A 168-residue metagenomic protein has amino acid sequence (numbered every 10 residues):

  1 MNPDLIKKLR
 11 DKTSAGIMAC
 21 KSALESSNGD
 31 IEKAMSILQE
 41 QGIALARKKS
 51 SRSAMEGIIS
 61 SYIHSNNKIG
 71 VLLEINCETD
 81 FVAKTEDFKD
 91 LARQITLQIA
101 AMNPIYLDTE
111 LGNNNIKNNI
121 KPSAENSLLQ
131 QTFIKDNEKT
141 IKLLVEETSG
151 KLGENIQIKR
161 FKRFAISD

Functional and structural regions predicted by a protein language model:
M1-D168: N-terminal assembly/interaction segments in proteins that build large macromolecular machines
